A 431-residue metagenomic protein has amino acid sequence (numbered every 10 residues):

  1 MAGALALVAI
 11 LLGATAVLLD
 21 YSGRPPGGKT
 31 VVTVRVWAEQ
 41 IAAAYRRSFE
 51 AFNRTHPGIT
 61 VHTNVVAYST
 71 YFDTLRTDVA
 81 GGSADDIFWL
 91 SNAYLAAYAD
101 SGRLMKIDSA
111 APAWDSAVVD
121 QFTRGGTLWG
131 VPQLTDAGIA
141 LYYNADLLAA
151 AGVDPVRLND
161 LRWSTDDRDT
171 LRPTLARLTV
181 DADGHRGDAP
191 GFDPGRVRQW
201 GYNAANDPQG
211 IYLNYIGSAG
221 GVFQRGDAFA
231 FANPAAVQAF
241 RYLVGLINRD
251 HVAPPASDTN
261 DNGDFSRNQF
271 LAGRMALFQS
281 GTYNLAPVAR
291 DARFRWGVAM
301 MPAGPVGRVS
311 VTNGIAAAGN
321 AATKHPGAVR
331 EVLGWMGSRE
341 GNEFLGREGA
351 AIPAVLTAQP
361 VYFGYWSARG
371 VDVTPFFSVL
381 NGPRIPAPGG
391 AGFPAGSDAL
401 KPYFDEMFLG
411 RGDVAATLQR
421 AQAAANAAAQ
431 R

Functional and structural regions predicted by a protein language model:
M1, A351-A354, A368-A424: C-terminal capping/gating helix-and-loop segments adjacent to ligand/active sites or protein-protein/ligand interfaces
M1-A96, S109-P112, P155-V156, P305-V306 (+4 more regions): Conserved N-terminal structural module of periplasmic/extracytoplasmic solute-binding proteins
Y21, T127-L134, I139, D167-F229: Extracytoplasmic/periplasmic solute-binding protein
T60, N248-A253, V288-P353, T357 (+2 more regions): Extracytoplasmic/periplasmic substrate-recognition and gating elements
V65-T74, A93, W163-T170, P255-L271: Short helix-initiation/N-cap motifs at beta->coil->alpha
L90-A140, D193-R196, G297-A299: Hinge/lid segment of periplasmic solute-binding proteins
M105-S116, D120, L158-T165, F192-Y202 (+5 more regions): Short, solvent-exposed loop/beta-turn-alpha elements that line the ligand-binding surface or hinge of extracytoplasmic
R172-R177, N214-Y215, G226-N260: Glycine-centered hinge/linker elements that transmit conformational signals in sensory and ligand-binding systems
